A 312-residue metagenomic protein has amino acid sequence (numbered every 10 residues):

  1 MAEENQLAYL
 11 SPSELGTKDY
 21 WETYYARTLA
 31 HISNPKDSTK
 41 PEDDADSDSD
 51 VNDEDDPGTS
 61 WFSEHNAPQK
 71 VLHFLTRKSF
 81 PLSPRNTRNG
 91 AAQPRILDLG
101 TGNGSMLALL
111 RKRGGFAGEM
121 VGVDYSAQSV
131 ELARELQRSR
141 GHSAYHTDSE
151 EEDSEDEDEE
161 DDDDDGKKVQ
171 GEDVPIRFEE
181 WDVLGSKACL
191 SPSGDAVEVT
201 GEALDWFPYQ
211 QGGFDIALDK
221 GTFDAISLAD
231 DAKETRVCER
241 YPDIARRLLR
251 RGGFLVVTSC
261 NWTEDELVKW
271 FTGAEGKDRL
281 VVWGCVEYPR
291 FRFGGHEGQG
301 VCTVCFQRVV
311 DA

Functional and structural regions predicted by a protein language model:
N34-A92, L109: Conserved alpha-helix/loop element of class I SAM-dependent methyltransferases that forms part of the SAM/SAH-binding
A91-G102: Conserved class I S-adenosyl-L-methionine
N103-F116: Conserved SAM-binding loop of SAM-dependent methyltransferases across substrates and taxa, primarily the Class I
S126: Conserved SAM/SAH-binding beta-strand->alpha-helix loop
R134-W206: S-adenosyl-L-methionine
T235-R251: A short glycine-rich, Lys/Arg-flanked "PGG" loop and its adjoining helix->strand segment in the class I
R251-S259: Conserved beta-strand signature within the Rossmann-like core of class I S-adenosyl-L-methionine
L267-A312: Class I S-adenosyl-L-methionine
